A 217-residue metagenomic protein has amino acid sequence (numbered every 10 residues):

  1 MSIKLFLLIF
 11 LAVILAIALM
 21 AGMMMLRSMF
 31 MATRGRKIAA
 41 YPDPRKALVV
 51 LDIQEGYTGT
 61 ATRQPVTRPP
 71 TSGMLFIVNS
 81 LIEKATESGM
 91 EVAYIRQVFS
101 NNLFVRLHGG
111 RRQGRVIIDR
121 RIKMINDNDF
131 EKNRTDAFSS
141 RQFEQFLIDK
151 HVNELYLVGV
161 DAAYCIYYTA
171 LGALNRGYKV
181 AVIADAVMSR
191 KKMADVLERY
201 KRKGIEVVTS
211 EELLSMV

Functional and structural regions predicted by a protein language model:
M1-S28: N-terminal signal-anchor transmembrane alpha helix of single-pass membrane proteins, serving as the membrane-anchoring
S28-R63: N-terminal signal-anchor transmembrane helix
S72-E154: Active-site alpha/beta core segments
F130-E131, G204-M216: Short acidic-hydrophobic, aromatic-tinged amphipathic segments that line or gate anion-handling sites
Y156-V160, Y178-M193: A short glycine-rich beta-strand->turn/loop micro-motif centered on a GG-aromatic cluster
I166-R176: Short Gly/Thr/Asp-enriched flexible loops that form oxyanion-binding sites at enzyme active sites
R190-K203: Active-site-proximal loop->helix
